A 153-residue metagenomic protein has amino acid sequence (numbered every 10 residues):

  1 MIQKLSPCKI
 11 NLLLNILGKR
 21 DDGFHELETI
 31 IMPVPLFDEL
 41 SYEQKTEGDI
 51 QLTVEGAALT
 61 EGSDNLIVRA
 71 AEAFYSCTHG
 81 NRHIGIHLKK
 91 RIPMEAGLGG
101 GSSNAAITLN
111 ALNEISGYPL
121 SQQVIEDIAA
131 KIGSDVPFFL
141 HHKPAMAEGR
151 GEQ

Functional and structural regions predicted by a protein language model:
M1-A96, E114, Y118-Q123, E148: ATP-binding N-lobe of GHMP and related small-molecule kinases
K9, N104, D135: Acidic active-site catalytic centers that drive phospho-/nucleotidyl reactions and related ester hydrolyses
S63-L66, N104, I125, K143: Generic hydrophobic secondary-structure packing signal
A73, A111, D127-K131: Generic structural signal for isolated residues within well-ordered alpha-helices
G99: Active-site metal-coordination/substrate-binding segment of hydrolases, especially metallo-dependent peptidases
S102-S116: Short, small-residue alpha-helix embedded
P119-Q153: Alpha/beta catalytic cores of group-transfer enzymes, especially the acyltransferase/condensing modules of polyketide
